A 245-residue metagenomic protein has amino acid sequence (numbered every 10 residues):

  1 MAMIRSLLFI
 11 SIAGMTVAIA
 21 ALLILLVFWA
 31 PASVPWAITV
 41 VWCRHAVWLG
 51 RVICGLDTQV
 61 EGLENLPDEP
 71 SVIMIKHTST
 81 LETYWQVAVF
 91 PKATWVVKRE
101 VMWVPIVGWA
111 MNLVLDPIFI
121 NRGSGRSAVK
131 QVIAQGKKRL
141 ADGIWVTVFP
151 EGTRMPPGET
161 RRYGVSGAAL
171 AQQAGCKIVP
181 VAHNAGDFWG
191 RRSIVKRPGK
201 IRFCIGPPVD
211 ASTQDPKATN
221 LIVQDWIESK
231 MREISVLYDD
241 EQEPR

Functional and structural regions predicted by a protein language model:
M1-S71: Membrane-anchoring hydrophobic helices of lipid-metabolizing enzymes
M3-I4, K130-R245: Non-catalytic C-terminal accessory region of glycerolipid acyltransferases and related lyso-lipid remodeling enzymes
I24-V41, R51-I53, D68-G125: Catalytic core of membrane glycerolipid acyltransferases/transacylases, capturing the structured, soluble-facing
W48, Y84, A168-A169: Active-site phosphate/pyrophosphate- and oxyanion-stabilizing loops and adjacent acidic/basic residues in soluble
V52-V60, V129-K130, N184-D187: Short gly/ser/thr-rich secondary-structure transition/capping motifs
V60, I118-N121, A211: Short acidic-hydrophobic, aromatic-tinged amphipathic segments that line or gate anion-handling sites
V60, I73, W95-V96, F203-I205: Generic preference for hydrophobic
